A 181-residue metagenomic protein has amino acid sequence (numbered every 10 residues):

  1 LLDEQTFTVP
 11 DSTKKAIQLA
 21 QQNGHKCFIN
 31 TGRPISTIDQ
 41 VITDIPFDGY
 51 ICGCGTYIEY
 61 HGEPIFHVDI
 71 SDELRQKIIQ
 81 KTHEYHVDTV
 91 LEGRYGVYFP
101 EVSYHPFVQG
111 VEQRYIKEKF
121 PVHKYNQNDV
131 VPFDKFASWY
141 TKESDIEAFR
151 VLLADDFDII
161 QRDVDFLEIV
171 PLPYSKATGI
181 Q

Functional and structural regions predicted by a protein language model:
L1, Y57-I58, V164-F166: A short, flexible beta-alpha/helix-coil linker loop
L1-T6, I29: Asp-based phosphoryl-transfer active-site loop
D3-E4, H25, P64-F66, K135-A137 (+1 more regions): Short, contiguous strand/loop micro-motifs
D11-F107: Active-site phosphate-binding/coordination module
Y85-V87, E92-Q181: Conserved acidic, metal-coordinating active-site core of Asp-based, Mg2+-dependent phosphoryl-transfer enzymes
